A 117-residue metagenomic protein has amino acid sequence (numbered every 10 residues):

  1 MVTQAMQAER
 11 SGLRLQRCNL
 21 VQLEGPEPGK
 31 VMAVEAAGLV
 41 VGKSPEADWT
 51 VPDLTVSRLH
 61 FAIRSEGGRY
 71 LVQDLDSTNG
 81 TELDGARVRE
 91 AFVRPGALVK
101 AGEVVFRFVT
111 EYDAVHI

Functional and structural regions predicted by a protein language model:
M1-P52, R64, A114-I117: Intrinsically disordered, low-complexity acidic Ser/Thr-rich regulatory segments
P28-V105: Forkhead-associated
F106-V115: Short, Lys/Arg- and Gly-enriched loop/turn segments at beta-strand edges
